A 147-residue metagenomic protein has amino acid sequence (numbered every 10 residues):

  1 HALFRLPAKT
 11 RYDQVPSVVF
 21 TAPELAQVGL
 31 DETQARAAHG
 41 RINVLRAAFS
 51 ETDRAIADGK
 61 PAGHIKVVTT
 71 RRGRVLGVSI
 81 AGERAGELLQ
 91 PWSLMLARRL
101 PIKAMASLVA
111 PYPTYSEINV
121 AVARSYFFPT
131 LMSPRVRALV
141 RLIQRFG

Functional and structural regions predicted by a protein language model:
A2-Y12: Glycine/threonine-rich helix-loop capping motifs at alpha-helix boundaries
L6-P7, F20-D31, R36-G147: Flexible, glycine-rich terminal cap/loop adjacent to redox cofactors in electron-transfer oxidoreductases
T10-F20: N-terminal periplasmic "start-of-domain" segments of outer-membrane beta-barrel proteins
